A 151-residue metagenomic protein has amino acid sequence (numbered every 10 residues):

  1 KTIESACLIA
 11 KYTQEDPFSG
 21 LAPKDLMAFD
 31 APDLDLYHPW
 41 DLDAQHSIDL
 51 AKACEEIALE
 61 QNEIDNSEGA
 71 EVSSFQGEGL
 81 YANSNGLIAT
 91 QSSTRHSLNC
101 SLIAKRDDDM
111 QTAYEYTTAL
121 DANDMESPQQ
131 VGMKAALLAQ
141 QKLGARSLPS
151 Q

Functional and structural regions predicted by a protein language model:
K1-Q151: Active-site bordering "gate/hinge" segments that shape substrate access to catalytic or cofactor-binding pockets
